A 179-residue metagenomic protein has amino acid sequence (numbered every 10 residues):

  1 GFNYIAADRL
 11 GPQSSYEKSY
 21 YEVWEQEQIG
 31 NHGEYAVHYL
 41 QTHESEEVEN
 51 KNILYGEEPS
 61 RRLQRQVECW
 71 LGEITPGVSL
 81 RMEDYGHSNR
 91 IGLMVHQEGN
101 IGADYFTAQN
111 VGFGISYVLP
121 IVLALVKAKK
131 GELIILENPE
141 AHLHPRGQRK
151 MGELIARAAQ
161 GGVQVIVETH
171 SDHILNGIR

Functional and structural regions predicted by a protein language model:
G1-V118, A124, K129: Phosphate-coordinating catalytic segments in nucleotide- and nucleic-acid-processing enzymes
E57, Y105-A108, A141-H142, Q164-E168: Short, charged/polar micro-motifs that form catalytic or ligand-binding hotspots
Q109-G112, Q148, E153: Active-site Asp-x-Gly
E132-L133: The start of beta-strands in P-loop NTPase/AAA+ ATPase cores
L136-P139: Walker B catalytic motif
K150-R179: C-terminal lobe/lid and adjacent interdomain/linker elements of RecA-like ASCE P-loop ATPase modules
